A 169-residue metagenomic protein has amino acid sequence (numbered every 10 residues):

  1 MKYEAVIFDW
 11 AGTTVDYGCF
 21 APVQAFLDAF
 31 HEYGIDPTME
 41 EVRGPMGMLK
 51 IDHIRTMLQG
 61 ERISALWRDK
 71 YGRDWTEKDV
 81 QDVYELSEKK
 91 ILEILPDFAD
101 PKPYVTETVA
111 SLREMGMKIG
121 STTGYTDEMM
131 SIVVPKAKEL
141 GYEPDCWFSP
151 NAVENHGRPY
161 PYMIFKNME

Functional and structural regions predicted by a protein language model:
M1, D74, L140-P144: Short helix-terminating capping/connector loops at secondary-structure junctions
K2-T106, A110, E114-M115, S131: N-terminal helical cap/lid subdomain that shapes the substrate entry/recognition surface in HAD-like hydrolases
G120, Y125-E169: Substrate-recognition "cap/lid" segment bordering the active-site pocket of phosphatases
